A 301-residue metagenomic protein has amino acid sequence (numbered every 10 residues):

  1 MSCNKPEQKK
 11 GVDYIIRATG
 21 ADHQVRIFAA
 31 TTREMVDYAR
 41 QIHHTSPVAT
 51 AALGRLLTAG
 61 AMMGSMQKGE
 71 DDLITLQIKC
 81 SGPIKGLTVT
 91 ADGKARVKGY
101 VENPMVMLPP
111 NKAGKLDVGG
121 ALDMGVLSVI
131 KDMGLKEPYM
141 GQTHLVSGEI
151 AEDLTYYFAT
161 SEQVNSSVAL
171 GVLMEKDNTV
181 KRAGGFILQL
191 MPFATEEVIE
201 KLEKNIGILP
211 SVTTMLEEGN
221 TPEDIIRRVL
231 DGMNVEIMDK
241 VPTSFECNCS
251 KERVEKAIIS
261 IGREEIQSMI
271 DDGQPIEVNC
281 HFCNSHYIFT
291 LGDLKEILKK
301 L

Functional and structural regions predicted by a protein language model:
S2-D239: Interaction interfaces in information-processing and related assembly proteins
L209-L301: Cys/His-clustered metal-coordination modules, chiefly Zn-binding fingers
